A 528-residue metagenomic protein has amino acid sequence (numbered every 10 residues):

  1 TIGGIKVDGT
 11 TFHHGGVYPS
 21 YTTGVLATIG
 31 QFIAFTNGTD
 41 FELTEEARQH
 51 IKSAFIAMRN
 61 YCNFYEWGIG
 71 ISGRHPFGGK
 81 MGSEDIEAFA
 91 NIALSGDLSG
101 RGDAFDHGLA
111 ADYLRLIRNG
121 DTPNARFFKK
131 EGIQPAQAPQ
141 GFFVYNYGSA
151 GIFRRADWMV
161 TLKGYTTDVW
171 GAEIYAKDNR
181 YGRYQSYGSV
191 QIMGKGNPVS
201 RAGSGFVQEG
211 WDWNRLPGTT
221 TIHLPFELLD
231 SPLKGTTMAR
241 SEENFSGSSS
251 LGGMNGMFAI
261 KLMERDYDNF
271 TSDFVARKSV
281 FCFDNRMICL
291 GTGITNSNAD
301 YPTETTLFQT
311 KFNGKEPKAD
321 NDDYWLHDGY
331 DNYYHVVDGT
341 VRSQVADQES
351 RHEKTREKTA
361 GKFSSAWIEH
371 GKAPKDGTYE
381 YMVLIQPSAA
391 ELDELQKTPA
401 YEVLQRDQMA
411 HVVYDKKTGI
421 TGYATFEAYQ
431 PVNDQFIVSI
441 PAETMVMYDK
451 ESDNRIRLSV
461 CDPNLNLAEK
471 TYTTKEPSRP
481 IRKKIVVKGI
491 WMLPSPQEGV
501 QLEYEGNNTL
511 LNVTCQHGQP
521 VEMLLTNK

Functional and structural regions predicted by a protein language model:
T1-E42: Active-site lining segments of carbohydrate-active enzymes
V25, F32-R457, C461-Y472, E476-I490 (+2 more regions): Extended polysaccharide-engagement surfaces of secreted carbohydrate-active enzymes
P374-D376, Q497, Y504-N527: Solvent-exposed, conformationally flexible loop/turn segments
T444, V500-L502: Extracellular/luminal ectodomains and secreted, surface-exposed scaffolds of diverse proteins
